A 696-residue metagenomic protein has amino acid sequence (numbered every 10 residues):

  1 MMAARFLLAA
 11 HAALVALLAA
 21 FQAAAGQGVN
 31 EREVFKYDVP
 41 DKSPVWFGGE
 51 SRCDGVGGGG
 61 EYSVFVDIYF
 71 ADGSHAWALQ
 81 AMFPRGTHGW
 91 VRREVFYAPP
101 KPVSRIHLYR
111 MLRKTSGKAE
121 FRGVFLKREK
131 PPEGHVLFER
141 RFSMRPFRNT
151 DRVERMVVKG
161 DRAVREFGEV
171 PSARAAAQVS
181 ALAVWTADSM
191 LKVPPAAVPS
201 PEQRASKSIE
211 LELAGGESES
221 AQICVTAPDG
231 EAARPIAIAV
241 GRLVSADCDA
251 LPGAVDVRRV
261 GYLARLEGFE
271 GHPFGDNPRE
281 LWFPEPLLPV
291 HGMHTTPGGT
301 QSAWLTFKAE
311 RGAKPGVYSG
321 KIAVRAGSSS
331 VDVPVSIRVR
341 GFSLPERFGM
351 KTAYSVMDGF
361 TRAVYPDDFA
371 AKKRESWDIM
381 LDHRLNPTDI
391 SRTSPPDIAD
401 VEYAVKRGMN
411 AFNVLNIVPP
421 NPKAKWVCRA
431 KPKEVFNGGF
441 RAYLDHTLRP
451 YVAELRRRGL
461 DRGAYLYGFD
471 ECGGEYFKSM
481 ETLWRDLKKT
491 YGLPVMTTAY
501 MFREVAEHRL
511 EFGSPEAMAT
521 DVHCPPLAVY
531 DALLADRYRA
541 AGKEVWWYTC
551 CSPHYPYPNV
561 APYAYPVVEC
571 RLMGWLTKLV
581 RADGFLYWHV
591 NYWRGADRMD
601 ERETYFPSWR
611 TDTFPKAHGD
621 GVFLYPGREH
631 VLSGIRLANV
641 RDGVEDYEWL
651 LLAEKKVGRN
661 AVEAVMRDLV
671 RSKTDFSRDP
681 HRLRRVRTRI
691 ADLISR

Functional and structural regions predicted by a protein language model:
A9-A20: Bacterial N-terminal signal peptides
A20, A24-Q301: Extracellular and organelle-lumenal recognition/adhesion modules and their flexible linkers in secreted
V91, F440, H446-M480, R485-F502 (+2 more regions): Catalytic domains of carbohydrate-active enzymes that cleave complex glycans
T226, V244, L263, E270 (+10 more regions): Aromatic-lined carbohydrate-binding surfaces of glycoside hydrolases
L305, R311-A313, V317-G320, V324 (+2 more regions): C-terminal, structured domain-capping segment
Y491-L493, S514-H523, A540-W546, R581-G584: Glycine-enriched alpha-helix->loop->beta-strand junction motifs that scaffold or abut catalytic
A540-C570: Active-site clefts of carbohydrate-active enzymes
Y565-T611: Substrate-binding cleft of secreted/luminal carbohydrate-active enzymes
